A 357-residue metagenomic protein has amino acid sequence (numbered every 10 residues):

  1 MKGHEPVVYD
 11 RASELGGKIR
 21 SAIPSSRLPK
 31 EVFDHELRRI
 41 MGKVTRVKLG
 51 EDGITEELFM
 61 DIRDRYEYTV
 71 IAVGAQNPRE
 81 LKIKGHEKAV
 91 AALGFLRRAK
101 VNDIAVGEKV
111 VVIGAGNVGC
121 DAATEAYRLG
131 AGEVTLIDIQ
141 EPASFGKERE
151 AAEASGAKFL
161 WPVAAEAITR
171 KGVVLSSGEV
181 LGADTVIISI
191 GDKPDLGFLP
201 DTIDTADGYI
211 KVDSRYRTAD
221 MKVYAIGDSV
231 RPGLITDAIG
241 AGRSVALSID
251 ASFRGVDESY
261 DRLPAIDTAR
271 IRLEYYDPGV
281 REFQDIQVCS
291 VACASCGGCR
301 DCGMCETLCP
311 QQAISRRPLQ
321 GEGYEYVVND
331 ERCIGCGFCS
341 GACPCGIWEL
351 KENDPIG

Functional and structural regions predicted by a protein language model:
M1-G53, R79, K84, A115-K158 (+1 more regions): Beta1-alpha1 glycine-rich phosphate/pyrophosphate-binding loop at the start of Rossmann-like nucleotide-binding domains
E5, R20-G42, R46, F59 (+6 more regions): Flanking helices and flexible, charged tails adjoining ferredoxin-like Fe-S electron-transfer domains in multi-subunit
V7, R11-E14, L81-K82, F198 (+3 more regions): Iron-sulfur cluster-binding cysteine motifs and their immediate structural context in ferredoxin-like electron-transfer
Y9, Y66-G74, V112-I113, A183-G191: Short hydrophobic core segments
L49-T69, I168-V180: Conserved beta-strand-loop-beta-strand element in the redox core of flavoprotein oxidoreductases
E87-E108, L181, T185-G240: FAD-site-proximal beta/loop scaffold in flavoenzymes
A122, I226-S259: A conserved FAD-binding loop/helix module that cradles the flavin
E150, A154-S155, A164-A167, S244 (+2 more regions): Mid-to-C-terminal Rossmann-like scaffold of FAD/NAD(P)H-dependent oxidoreductases
